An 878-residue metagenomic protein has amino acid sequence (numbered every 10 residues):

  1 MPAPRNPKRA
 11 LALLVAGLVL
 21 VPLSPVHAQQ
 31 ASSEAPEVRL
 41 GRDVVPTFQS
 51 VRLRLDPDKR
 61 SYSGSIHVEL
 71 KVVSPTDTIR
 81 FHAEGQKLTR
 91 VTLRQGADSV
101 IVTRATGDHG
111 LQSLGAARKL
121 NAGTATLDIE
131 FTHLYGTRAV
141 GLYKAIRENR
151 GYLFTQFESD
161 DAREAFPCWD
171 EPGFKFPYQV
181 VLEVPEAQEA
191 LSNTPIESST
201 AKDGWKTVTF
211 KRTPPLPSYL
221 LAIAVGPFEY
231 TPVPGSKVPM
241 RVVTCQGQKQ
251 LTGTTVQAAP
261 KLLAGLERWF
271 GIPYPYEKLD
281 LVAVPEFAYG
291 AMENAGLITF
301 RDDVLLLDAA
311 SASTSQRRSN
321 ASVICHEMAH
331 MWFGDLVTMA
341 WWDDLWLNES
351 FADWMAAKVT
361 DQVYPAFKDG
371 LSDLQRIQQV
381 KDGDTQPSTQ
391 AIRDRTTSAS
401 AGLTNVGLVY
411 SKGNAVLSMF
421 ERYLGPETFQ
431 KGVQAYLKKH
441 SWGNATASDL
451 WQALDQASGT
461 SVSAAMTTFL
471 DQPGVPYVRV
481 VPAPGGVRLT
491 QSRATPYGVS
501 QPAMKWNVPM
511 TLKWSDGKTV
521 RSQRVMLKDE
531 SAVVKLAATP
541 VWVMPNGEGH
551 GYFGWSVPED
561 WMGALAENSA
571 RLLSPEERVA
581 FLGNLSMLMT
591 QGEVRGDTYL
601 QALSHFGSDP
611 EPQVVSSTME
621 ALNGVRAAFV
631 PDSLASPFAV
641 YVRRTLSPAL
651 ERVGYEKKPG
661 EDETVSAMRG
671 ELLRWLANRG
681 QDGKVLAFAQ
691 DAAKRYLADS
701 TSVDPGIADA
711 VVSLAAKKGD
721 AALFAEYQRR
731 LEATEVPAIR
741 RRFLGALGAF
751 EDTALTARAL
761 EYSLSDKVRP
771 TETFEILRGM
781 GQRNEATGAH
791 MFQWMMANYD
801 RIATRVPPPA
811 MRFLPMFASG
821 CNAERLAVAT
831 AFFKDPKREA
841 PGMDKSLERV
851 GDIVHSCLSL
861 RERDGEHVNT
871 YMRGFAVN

Functional and structural regions predicted by a protein language model:
P2-L14: Bacterial N-terminal signal peptides that target proteins for export
P4, V19-L20, A28-S63, R147-G151 (+2 more regions): N-terminal, polar/Ser/Thr-rich
A12-P22: Bacterial N-terminal signal peptides
V26-H27, V68, L88, D98 (+5 more regions): Hydrophobic alpha-helical and helix-loop surface patches within well-folded domains that function as non-catalytic
G64, F157-D160, P167-C325, D353-A357 (+2 more regions): Hydrophobic helix-coil surface modules that form long, contiguous segments used for peptide/substrate interaction
H67-G85, Q179-P185, A494-T511: Surface-exposed beta-strand/loop patches in extracellular or lumenal glycoproteins
E84-R147, D203-G204, E530-T539: A surface-exposed beta-strand-loop module
I377-Q379, A483, R488, V499-P502 (+2 more regions): Long, ordered, helix-rich scaffold segments
